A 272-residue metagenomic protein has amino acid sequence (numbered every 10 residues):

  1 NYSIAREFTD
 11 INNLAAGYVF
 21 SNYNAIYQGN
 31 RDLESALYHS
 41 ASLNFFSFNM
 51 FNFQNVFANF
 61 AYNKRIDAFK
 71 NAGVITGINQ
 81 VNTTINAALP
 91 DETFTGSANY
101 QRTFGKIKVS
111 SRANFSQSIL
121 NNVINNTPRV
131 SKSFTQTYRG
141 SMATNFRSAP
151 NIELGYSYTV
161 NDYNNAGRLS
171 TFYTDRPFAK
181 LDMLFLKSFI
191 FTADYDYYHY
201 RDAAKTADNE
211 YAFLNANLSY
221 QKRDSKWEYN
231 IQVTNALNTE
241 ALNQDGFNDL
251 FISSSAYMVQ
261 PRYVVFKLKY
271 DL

Functional and structural regions predicted by a protein language model:
N1-L272: Exposed, low-structure sequence patches enriched in small/polar residues
